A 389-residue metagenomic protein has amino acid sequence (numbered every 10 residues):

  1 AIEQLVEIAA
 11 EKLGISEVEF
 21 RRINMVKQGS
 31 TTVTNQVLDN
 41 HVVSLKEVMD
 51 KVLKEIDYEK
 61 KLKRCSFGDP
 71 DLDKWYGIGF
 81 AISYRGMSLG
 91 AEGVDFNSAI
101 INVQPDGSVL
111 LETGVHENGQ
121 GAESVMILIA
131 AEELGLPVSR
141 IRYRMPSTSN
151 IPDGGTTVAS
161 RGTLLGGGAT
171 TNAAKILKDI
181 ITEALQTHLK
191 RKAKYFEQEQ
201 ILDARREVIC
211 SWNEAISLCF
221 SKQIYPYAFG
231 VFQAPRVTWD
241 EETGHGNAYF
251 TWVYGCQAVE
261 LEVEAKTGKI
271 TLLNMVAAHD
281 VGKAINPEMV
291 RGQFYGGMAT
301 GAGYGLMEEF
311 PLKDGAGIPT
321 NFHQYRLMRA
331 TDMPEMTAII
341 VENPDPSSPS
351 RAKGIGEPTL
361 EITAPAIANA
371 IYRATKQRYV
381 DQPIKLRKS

Functional and structural regions predicted by a protein language model:
A1-D73, I78-A81, I129-S389: C-terminal catalytic domains of large/alpha subunits in multi-subunit enzymes
I78-P105, T113-V115, Q120, T251: Conserved beta-alpha junction segments in alpha/beta enzyme cores
G86-S88, G107, E117, T267 (+2 more regions): Residues that cap or initiate secondary-structure elements
D106-S108, I355: Short, solvent-exposed beta-strand edge segments and adjacent coil->beta transition regions
S108-T113, L272-N274: Short, aliphatic-rich beta-strand segments
G119, E123, D179: Functionally critical, cavity-lining and gating residues within the transmembrane helices of 12-TM secondary
A122-A130: Thiamine diphosphate
